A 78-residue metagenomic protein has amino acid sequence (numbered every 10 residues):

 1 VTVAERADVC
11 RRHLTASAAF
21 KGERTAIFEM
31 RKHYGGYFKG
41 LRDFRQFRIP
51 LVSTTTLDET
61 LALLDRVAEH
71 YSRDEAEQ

Functional and structural regions predicted by a protein language model:
V1-Q78: Alpha/beta catalytic cores of nucleotide-metabolism and tRNA/nucleoside-modifying enzymes
